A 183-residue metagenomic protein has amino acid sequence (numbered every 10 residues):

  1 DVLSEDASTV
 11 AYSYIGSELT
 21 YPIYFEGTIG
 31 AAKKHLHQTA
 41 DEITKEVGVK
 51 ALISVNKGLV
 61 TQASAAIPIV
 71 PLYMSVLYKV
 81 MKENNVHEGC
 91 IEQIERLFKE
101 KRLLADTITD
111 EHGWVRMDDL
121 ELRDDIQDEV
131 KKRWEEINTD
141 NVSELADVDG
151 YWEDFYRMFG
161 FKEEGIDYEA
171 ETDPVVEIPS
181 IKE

Functional and structural regions predicted by a protein language model:
D1-G48, V55-S75, K82: Catalytic loop of short-chain dehydrogenase/reductase
L36, K182-E183: Charged, low-complexity, helix-prone segments enriched in Lys/Glu/Asp/Gln
E42, V49-S54, P71-I181: C-terminal helical subdomain
